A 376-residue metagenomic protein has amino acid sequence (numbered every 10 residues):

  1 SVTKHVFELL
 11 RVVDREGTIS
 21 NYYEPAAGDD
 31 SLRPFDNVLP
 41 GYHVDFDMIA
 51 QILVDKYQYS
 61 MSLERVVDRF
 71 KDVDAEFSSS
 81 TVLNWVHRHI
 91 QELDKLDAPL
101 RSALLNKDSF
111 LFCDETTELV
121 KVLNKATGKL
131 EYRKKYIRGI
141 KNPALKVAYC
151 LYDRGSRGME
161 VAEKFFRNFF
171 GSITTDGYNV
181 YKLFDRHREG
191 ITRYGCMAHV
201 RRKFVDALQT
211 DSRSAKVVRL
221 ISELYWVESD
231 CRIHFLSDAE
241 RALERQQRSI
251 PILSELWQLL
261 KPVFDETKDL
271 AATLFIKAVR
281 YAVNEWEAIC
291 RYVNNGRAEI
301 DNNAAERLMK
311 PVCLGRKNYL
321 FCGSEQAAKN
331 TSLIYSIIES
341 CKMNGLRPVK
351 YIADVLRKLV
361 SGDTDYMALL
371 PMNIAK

Functional and structural regions predicted by a protein language model:
S1-V13, G17: Short, conserved DNA-binding cores of transcription-related domains
L9-R11, I19-K376: Catalytic center-proximal scaffold of phosphoryl-transfer enzymes
